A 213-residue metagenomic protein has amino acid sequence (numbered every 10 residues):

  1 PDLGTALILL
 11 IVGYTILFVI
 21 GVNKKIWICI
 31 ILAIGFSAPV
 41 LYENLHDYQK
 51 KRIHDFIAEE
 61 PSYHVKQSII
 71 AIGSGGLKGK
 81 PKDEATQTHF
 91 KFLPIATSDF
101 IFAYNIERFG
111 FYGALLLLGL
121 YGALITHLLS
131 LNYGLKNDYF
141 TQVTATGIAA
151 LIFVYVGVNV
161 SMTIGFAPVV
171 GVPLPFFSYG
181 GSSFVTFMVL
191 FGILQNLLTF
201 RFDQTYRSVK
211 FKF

Functional and structural regions predicted by a protein language model:
L3-E43: Hydrophobic alpha-helical segments of polytopic membrane proteins
A6-L7, W27-I31, L115-L116, T144-A145 (+1 more regions): Hydrophobic alpha-helical transmembrane segments
Y14-N23, A123-G134, L194-F202: Structural signal for the C-terminal ends of transmembrane alpha-helices and the immediately following loop
I28-L115, Y139-F140: Hydrophobic, glycine- and aromatic-enriched re-entrant/interface helices and adjoining loop segments
Y112-L128: Selective detector of the "anchor" transmembrane alpha-helix that sits immediately C-terminal
Y133-G171, F177: Loop-to-helix entry and N-terminal half of a specific, functionally important transmembrane alpha helix in multi-pass
N159-F213: A juxtamembrane structural motif centered on a specific transmembrane helix
